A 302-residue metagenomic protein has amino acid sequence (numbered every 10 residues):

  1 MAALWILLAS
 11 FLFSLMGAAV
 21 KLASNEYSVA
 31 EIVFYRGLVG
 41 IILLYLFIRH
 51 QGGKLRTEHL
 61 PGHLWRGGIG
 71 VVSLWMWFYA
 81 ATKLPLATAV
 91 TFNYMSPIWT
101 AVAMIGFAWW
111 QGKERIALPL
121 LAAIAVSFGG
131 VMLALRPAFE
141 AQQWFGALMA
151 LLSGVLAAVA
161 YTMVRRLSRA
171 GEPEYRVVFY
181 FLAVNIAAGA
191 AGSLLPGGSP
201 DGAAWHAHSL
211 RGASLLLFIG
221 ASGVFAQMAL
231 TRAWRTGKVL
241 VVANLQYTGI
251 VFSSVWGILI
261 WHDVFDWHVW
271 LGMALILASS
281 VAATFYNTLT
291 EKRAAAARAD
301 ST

Functional and structural regions predicted by a protein language model:
M1-A2, Y27-V72, W99-A103, V126 (+2 more regions): Transmembrane alpha-helices of multi-pass small-molecule transport proteins
M1-A9, R49-F78, F145-S153, A203-F225 (+1 more regions): Loop-to-transmembrane-helix transition segments
M1-E31, A125, A141-R166, A296-T302: Glycine-/small-residue-enriched transmembrane alpha-helix faces in small-molecule transporters and effluxers
L44, A138-D201, A207-H208, A299-T302: Transmembrane alpha-helical segments that form core, pore/gating elements of small-molecule transporters/exporters
Y79-T82, P97-P119, V251-W270: C-terminal transmembrane-helix exit sites in multi-pass transporters
A89-M95, G171-V184, V224-L259: Helix-helix packing/entry segments at the starts of transmembrane helices
V102, I116-R136, H268-N287: Hydrophobic transmembrane alpha-helices of multi-pass small-molecule transport proteins
Y247-T302: C-terminal-most transmembrane helix of multi-pass membrane proteins
